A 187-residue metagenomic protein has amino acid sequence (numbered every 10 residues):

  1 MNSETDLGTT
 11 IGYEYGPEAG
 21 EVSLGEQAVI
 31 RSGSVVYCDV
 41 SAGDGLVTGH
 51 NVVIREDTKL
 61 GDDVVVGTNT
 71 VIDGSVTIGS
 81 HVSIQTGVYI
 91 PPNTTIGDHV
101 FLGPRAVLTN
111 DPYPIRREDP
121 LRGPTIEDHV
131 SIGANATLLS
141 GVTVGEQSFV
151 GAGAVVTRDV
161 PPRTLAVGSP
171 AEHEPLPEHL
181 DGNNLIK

Functional and structural regions predicted by a protein language model:
M1-N2, L185-K187: Haloarchaeal acidic low-complexity proteome signature biased toward cell-envelope/secretome components but also
N2-T143, S169-P170, P177-E178: Flexible, glycine/small-residue-enriched loop-and-beta-strand segment within the central core of proteins
V155-T157, T164: Leucine-rich solenoid repeat scaffolds
P162-L185: Conserved beta-strand-loop-alpha-helix hinge in the C-terminal portion of ABC ATPase nucleotide-binding domains
